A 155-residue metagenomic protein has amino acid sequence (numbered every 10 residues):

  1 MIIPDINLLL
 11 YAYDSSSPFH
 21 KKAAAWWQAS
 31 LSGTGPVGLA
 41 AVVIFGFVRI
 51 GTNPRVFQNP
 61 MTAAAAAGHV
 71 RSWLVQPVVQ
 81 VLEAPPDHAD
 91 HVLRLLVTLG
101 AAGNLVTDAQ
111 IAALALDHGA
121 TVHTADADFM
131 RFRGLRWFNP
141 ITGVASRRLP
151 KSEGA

Functional and structural regions predicted by a protein language model:
M1-I3, N7-L39, P54-G68, A145-G154: Short, well-structured N-terminal submotif of metal-dependent ribonuclease cores
I6, A41, L105-A109: Conserved glycosyltransferase catalytic-site signature
G33-T34, Q76-P77, H118, F132: Structured helix-beta-strand junction loops
G38-A41, L82, T124-A125: Short beta-strand segments at enzyme active-site cores
F47: Extracytoplasmic
W73: Ligand-binding beta-strand-loop-alpha-helix segment within the catalytic cores of soluble metabolic enzymes
V78-H123: Active-site neighborhoods of divalent-metal-dependent phosphate/nucleic-acid chemistry enzymes
A112-A155: Acidic, PIN/NYN-like endoribonuclease modules and their adjacent C-terminal/linker elements
